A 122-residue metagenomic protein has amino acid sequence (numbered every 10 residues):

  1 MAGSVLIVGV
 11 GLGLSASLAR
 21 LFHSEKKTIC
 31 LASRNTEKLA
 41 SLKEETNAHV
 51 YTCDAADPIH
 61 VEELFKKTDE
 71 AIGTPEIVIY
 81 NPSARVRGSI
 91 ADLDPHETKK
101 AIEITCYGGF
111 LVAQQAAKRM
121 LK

Functional and structural regions predicted by a protein language model:
G11-L12: Conserved glycine-rich cofactor-binding loop
S15-A16: N-terminal Rossmann-fold NAD(P) dinucleotide-binding loop
E25-A40: Conserved glycine-rich Rossmann-like NAD(P)H-binding loop of the short-chain dehydrogenase/reductase
E45-I59: Rossmann-fold cofactor-recognition segment
N81-R87: Conserved NAD(P)H cofactor-binding loop of Rossmann-fold oxidoreductase domains
S89-I90, E97-I102: Substrate-binding pocket helix/loop in short-chain dehydrogenase/reductase
A113-Q114: A short, exposed helix-loop element centered on a Lys and neighboring polar residues
